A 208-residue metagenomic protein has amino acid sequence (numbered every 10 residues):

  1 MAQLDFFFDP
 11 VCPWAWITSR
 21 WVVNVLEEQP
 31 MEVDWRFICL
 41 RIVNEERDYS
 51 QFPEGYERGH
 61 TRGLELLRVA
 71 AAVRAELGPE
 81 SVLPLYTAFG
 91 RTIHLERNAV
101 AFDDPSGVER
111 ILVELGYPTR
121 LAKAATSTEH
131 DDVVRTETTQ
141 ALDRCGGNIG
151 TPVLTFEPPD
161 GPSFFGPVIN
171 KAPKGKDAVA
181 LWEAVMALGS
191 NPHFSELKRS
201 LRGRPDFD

Functional and structural regions predicted by a protein language model:
M1-V22: Local sequence-structure signature of Cys/Sec-based thiol-disulfide redox active-site neighborhoods
A2, Y86-F89, F165: A short alpha-helix capping/helix-coil boundary motif
W16-V108, A184-L188, E196, P205-D208: Structural alpha/beta surface segment adjacent to cysteine/selenocysteine redox centers across thiol/disulfide enzymes
W21, L26, A99-D208: C-terminal cap of thioredoxin/glutaredoxin-like
